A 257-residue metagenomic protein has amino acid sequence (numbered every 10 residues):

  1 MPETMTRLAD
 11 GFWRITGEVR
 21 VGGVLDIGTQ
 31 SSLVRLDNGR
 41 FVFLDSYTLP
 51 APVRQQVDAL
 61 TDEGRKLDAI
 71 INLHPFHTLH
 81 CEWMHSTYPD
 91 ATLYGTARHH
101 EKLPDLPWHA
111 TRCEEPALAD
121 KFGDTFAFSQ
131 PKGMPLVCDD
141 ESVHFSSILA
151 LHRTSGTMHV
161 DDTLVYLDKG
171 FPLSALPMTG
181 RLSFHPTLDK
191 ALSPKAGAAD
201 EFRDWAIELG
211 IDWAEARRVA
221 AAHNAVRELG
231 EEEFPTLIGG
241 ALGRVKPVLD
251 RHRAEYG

Functional and structural regions predicted by a protein language model:
M1-N38: Zn-dependent metallo-beta-lactamase
M1-T6, T48-E63: A glycine-rich beta-to-alpha transition motif near the start of alpha/beta enzyme domains, typified by
T4-T6, D10-W13, F43-L49, S142-Y256: Metallo-beta-lactamase
R7, A97-I148, K195-W205: Metallo-beta-lactamase
E18-V19, N38-A51: Glycine-rich phosphate-binding "P-loop"
L25-I27, P52-D58, D168-S174: A short, polar/proline- and glycine-enriched secondary-structure boundary/capping micro-motif
N38-G39, G64-L67, D90, T154-G156 (+1 more regions): A general structural motif
A59-G123, I238-R244: Active-site HxH/HxHxD metal-binding segment of metal-dependent hydrolases
